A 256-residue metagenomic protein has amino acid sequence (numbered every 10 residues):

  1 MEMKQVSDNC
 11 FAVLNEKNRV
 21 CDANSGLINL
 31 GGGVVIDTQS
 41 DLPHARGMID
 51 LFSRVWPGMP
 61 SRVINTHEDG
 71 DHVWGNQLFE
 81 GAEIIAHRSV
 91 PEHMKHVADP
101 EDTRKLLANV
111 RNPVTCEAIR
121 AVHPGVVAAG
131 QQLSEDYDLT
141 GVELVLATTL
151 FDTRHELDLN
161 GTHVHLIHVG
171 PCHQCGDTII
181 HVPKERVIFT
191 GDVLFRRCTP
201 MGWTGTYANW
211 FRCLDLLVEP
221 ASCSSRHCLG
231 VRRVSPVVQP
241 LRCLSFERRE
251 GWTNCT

Functional and structural regions predicted by a protein language model:
K4-L51, T178-T190: Conserved beta-strand hairpin/beta-sheet module of binuclear metal-dependent hydrolase folds, prominently
Q5, K95, D99-H168, L214-D215: Metallo-beta-lactamase
N9, I28, D37, F52 (+9 more regions): Divalent metal-coordination and catalytic microenvironments
V20-D22, L42-P43, E68-W74, P91-M94 (+3 more regions): Active-site environment of divalent metal-dependent phosphoester hydrolases
G31, P43-S89: Active-site metal-binding motif and surrounding structural segment of the metallo-beta-lactamase
I36-Q39, S61-D69, I85-H87, V169-G170 (+2 more regions): Active-site neighborhood of phospho(di)ester-bond hydrolases with catalytic His/Asp-centered motifs
H163-A221: Active-site-proximal loop/helix segments of hydrolase catalytic cores
H181, V187, A208-T256: Divalent-metal (often Zn2+) His-rich catalytic cores of metallo-beta-lactamase-fold enzymes
